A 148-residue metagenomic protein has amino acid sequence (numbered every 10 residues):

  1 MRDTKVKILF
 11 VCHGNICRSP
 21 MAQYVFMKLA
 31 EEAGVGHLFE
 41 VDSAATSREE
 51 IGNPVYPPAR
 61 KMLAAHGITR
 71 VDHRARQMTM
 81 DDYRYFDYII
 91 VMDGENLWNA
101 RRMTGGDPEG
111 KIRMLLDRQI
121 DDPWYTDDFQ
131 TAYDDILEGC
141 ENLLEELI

Functional and structural regions predicted by a protein language model:
M1-D81, E145-I148: Conserved active-site segments centered on acidic
D82, Y88, M92-I148: Phosphate-binding/catalytic loops
